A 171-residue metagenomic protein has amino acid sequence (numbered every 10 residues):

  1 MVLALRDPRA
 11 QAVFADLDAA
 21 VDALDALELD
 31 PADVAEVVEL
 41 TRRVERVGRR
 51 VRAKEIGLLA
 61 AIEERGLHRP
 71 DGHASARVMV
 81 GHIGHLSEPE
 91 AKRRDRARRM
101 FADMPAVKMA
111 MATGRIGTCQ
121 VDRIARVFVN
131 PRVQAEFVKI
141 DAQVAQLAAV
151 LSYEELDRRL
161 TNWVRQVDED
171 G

Functional and structural regions predicted by a protein language model:
M1-G171: Conserved C-terminal region and hinge/linker of Rieske [2Fe-2S] proteins, especially in Rieske oxygenase systems
